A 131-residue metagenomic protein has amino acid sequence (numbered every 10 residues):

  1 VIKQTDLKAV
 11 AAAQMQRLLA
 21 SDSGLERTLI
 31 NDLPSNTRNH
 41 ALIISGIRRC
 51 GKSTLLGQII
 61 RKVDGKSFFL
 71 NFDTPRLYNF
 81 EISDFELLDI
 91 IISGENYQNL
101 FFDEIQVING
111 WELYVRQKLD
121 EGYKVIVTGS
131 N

Functional and structural regions predicted by a protein language model:
V1-N131: Phosphate-binding site recognition
